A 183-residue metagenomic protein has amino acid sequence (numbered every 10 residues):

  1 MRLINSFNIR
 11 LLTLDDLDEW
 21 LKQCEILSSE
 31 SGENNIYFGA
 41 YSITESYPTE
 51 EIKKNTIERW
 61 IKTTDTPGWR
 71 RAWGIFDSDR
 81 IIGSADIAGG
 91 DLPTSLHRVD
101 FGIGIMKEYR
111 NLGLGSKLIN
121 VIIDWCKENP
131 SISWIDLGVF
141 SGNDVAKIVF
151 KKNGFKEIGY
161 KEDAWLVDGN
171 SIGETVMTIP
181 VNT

Functional and structural regions predicted by a protein language model:
M1-A40, V181-T183: Conserved N-terminal entry element of GNAT/NAT acetyltransferase domains
M1-L3, D163, N170-T183: Terminal substrate-recognition subdomain of acyl/acetyltransferases
N5-F7, S78-S84, I172: Glycine-rich phosphate/pyrophosphate-binding loop shared by adenosine-nucleotide-utilizing enzymes
E45-H97, G102-E108, P180-N182: Acetyl-CoA-dependent GNAT
I105, N111-D124, K147-K152: Conserved acetyl-CoA-binding loop-helix of GNAT-fold acetyltransferases
I119, C126-G138: Conserved GNAT acetyl-CoA-binding A-motif
W134-V139, K151-I172: Conserved catalytic-core motifs of GNAT/GCN5-like acyltransferases
